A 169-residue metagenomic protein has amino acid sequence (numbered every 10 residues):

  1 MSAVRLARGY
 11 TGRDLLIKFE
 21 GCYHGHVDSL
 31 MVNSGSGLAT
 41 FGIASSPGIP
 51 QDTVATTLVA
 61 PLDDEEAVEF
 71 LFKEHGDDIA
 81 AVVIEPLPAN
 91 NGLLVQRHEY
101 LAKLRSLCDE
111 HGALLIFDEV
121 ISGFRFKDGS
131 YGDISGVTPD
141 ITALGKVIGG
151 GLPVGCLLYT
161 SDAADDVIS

Functional and structural regions predicted by a protein language model:
M1-A80: PLP-dependent aspartate aminotransferase-fold enzymes
V4-L6, V27-G35, L93-L94, R125-S130 (+1 more regions): Short acidic, glycine/serine/threonine-rich loops at helix termini
D78, L94-K127: Catalytic PLP-binding core of fold-type I/II PLP enzymes
D78-L93: Short acidic, glycine-rich surface-loop motifs adjacent to enzyme active sites
N90, G123-F124, V167: Catalytic P-loop NTPase motifs of RecA-like helicase/translocase cores
D133-S161: Active-site PLP attachment segment
Y159-S169: Single conserved hydrophobic/aromatic residue that forms the stacking wall/gate of nucleotide- or nucleobase-binding
